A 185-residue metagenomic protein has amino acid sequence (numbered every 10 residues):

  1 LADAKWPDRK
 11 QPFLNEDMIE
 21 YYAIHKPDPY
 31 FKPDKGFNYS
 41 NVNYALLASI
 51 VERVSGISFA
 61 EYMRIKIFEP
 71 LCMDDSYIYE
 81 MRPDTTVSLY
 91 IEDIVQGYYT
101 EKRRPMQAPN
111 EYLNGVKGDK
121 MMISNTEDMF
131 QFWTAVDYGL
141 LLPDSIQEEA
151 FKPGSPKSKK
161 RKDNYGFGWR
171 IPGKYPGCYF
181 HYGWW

Functional and structural regions predicted by a protein language model:
L1-F180: Short, surface-exposed loop or secondary-structure junction motifs that flank catalytic or metal-binding residues
H181-W185: Structured C-terminal helix/loop/strand segments within mature extracytoplasmic catalytic/sensor domains
